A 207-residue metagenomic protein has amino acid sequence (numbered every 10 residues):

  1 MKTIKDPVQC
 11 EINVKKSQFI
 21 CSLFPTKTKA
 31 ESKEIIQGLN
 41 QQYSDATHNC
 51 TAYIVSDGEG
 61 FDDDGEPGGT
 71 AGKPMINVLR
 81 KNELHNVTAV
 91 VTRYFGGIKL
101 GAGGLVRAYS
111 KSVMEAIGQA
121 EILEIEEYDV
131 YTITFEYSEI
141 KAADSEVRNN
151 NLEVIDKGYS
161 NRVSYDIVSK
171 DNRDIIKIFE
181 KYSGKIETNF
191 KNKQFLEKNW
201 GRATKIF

Functional and structural regions predicted by a protein language model:
M1-T70, D156, K181-F207: C-terminal regulatory domains involved in ligand/effector binding and gene-expression control
C10-K15, Q119-E124, L152-Y159: Short, flexible, solvent-exposed loop/turn segments with mixed acidic/basic and small polar residues
Q18-I20, E126-V130, S160-S164: Short, solvent-exposed beta-strand edge segments and adjacent coil->beta transition regions
T28-A30, E136-I140, V168-I175: Helix N-cap motif at beta-to-alpha junctions
P74-G118: Active-site beta-strand/loop microenvironment that shapes enzyme catalytic pockets
I122-S138: Short glycine-/aliphatic-rich beta-strand segments at the starts of folded cytosolic domains
T134-L152: Short amphipathic alpha-helix segments
V147, V154-K181, N189: Non-DNA-binding regulatory cores of transcription-related proteins, predominantly C-terminal effector-binding
